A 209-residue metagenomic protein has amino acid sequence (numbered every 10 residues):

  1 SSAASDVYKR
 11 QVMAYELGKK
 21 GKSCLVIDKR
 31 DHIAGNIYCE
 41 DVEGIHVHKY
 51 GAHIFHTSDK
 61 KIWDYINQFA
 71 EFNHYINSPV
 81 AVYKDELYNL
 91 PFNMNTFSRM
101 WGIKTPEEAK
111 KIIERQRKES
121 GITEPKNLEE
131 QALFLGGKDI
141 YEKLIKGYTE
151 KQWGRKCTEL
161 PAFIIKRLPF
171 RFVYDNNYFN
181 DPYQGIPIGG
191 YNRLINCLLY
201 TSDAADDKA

Functional and structural regions predicted by a protein language model:
S1-A4, Y8, Y200-A209: Single conserved hydrophobic/aromatic residue that forms the stacking wall/gate of nucleotide- or nucleobase-binding
S2-V26: N-terminal Rossmann-like FAD-binding beta1-loop-alpha1 element of flavoenzymes
K9, D31-A34, N95, E150-K151: Short, solvent-exposed loop/turn segments at secondary-structure junctions
G18-E40: Glycine-rich FAD pyrophosphate-binding loop
E43-E119: Dinucleotide-binding Rossmann-like beta1-alpha1 core, especially the glycine-rich loop that anchors the ADP
E71-H74, C157, D207: Generic structural signal for secondary-structure transition and capping sites
E86-Y88, N95-S202: Active-site/ligand-binding neighborhood in enzyme catalytic cores
